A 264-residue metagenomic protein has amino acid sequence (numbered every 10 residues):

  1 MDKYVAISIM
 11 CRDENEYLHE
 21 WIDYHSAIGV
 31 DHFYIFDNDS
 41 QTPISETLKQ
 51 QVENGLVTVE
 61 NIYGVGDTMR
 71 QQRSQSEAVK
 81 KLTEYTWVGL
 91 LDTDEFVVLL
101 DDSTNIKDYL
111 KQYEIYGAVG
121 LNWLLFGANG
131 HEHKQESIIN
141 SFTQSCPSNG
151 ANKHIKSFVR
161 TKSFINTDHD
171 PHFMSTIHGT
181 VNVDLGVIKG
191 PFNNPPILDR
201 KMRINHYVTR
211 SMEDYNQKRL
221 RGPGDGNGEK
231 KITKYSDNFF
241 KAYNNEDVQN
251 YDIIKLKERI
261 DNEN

Functional and structural regions predicted by a protein language model:
M1-D23: N-proximal low-complexity "stem/linker" segments adjacent to membrane-targeting elements
I9, F36-S45: Ser/Thr-glycine-rich phosphate-binding loops at phosphate-binding pockets of nucleotides, nucleotide cofactors
D23-H32: Short, acidic, metal-binding catalytic loop of nucleotide-sugar glycosyltransferases
D31, T86, G117: Short acidic/polar active-site loop segments enriched in Thr and Asp
D31-D39, E60-G64: Short beta-strand/loop segment that forms part of the nucleotide-sugar
N38, D92-F96: Short acidic donor-binding/metal-coordinating loop in glycosyltransferase active sites
P43-L90, V98-L99: Active-site-proximal specificity loops/subdomain of glycosyltransferases
Q72-R73, L99-N264: Catalytic-site signature of metal-activated, phosphate-bearing donor transferases, centered on the GT-A/GT-A-like
